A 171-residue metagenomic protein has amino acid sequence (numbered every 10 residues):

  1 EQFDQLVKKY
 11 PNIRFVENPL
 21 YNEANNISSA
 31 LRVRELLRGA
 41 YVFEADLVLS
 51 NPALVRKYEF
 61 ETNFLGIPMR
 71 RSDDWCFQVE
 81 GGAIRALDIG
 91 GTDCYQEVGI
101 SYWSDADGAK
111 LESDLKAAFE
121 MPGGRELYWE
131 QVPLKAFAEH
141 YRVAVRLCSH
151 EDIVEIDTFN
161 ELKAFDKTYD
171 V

Functional and structural regions predicted by a protein language model:
E1-A40: Conserved N-terminal catalytic core of the sugar/cofactor nucleotidyltransferase
Q2-D4, I27, N51-L54, F165: Short glycine-/acidic-enriched loop or helix-start segments at secondary-structure transitions that form or flank
N12-R14, A83, R142-A144: Conserved beta-strand segments of alpha/beta enzyme cores
Y21-N25, S72, E151-V154: A short acidic, often aromatic-flanked loop/helix-cap motif at beta-alpha or helix-coil junctions that lines enzyme
S28-E35, V79-G81, F159-A164: Short, surface-exposed amphipathic charged segments that create phosphate/polyanion-binding patches used for binding
G39-V48: Short beta-strand-to-loop acidic/aromatic patch adjacent to the donor-nucleotide binding site
S50-G124: Conserved core of the sugar-phosphate nucleotidyltransferase
E97-V171: Conserved alpha/beta core of the MobA/IspD/sugar-nucleotide pyrophosphorylase nucleotidyltransferase superfamily
